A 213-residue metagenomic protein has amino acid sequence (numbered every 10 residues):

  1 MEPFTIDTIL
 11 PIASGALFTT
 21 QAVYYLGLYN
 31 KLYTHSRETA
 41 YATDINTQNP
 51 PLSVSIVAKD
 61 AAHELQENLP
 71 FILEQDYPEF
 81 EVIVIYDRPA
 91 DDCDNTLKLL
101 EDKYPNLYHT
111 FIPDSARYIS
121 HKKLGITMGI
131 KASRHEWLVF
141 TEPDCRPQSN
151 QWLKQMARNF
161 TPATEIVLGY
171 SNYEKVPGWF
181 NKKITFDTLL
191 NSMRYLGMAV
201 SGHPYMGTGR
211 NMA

Functional and structural regions predicted by a protein language model:
M1-N46, M198: N-terminal membrane-anchoring/stem segments of glycan-assembly enzymes
R37-E38, A61-E74, D92: Short, well-formed alpha-helical segments that are part of the catalytic scaffolds of diverse glycosyltransferases
P50-S53, E81: Cell-envelope/extracellular polymer assembly enzymes that use nucleotide-activated donors
P70-A116: Acidic donor-binding segment of Leloir-type glycosyltransferases
D87, V139-P143: Active-site acidic Asp-centered loop
D92, E142-R158: Acidic donor-binding/catalytic loop of UDP-sugar-dependent glycosyltransferases, especially processive GT2
L99-H121, G125, Q155-A213: Long helical/loop segments within the catalytic core of UDP-sugar-dependent glycosyltransferases, especially the large
I126, L138: Short aromatic/hydrophobic "clamp" motif used to bind/position activated sugar donors
